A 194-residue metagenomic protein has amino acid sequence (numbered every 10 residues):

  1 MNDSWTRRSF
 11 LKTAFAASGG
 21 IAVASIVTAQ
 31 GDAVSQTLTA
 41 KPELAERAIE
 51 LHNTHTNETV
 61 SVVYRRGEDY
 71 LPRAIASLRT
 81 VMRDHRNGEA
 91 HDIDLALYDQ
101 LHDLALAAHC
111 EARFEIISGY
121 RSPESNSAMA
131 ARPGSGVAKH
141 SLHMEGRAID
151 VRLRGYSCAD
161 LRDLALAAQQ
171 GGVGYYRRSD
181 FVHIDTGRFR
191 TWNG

Functional and structural regions predicted by a protein language model:
M1-I21: N-terminal secretory signal peptides and thylakoid transit peptides that target proteins across membranes
A14, R47-H52, G134-G194: Catalytic cores and adjacent binding grooves of peptidoglycan-active enzymes
A24-S61: C-terminal segment of N-terminal export signals and the immediately downstream linker at the start of the mature
G67-I117: Active-site acidic/histidine clusters and adjacent loop/turn architecture that either coordinate catalytic ions
L104-A108, A112, E124, G155 (+1 more regions): Sec/Tat-exported extracytoplasmic proteins
R113-S127: Acidic helix-start/capping segments at beta-turn-to-alpha-helix junctions
N126-G136: Active-site nucleotide-donor binding segment shared across nucleotidyl transfer reactions
